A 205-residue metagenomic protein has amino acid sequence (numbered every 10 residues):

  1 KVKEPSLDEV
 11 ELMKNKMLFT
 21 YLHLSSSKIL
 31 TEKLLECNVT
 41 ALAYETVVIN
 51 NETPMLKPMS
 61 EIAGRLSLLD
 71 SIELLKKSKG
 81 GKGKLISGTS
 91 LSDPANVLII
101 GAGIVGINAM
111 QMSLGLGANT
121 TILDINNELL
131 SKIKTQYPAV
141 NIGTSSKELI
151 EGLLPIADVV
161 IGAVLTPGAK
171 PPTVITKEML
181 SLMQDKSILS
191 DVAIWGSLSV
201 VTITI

Functional and structural regions predicted by a protein language model:
K1, A41-Y44, I99, I122-D124 (+2 more regions): General beta-strand structural signal in soluble alpha/beta enzymes
K1-V2, Y21, A163, V192: Short, well-ordered coil/turn residues at beta-beta hairpins and beta-strand->alpha-helix junctions within
L7, T135-I205: Rossmann-like adenosine-cofactor binding region
D8-A95: Glycine/serine-rich phosphate-binding loop and adjoining beta1-alpha1 elements at the start of nucleotide-handling
K14-K16, N38, G117, A157-D158 (+1 more regions): Short, well-ordered alpha-helix to beta-strand connector turns
H23-S26, T46-V48, N126-N127, S145-E148 (+2 more regions): Short, acidic/turn-prone active-site loops that include or flank metal/cofactor- and phosphate-binding residues
S78-L165: Glycine-rich phosphate/diphosphate-binding loop of Rossmann-like nucleotide-binding domains
